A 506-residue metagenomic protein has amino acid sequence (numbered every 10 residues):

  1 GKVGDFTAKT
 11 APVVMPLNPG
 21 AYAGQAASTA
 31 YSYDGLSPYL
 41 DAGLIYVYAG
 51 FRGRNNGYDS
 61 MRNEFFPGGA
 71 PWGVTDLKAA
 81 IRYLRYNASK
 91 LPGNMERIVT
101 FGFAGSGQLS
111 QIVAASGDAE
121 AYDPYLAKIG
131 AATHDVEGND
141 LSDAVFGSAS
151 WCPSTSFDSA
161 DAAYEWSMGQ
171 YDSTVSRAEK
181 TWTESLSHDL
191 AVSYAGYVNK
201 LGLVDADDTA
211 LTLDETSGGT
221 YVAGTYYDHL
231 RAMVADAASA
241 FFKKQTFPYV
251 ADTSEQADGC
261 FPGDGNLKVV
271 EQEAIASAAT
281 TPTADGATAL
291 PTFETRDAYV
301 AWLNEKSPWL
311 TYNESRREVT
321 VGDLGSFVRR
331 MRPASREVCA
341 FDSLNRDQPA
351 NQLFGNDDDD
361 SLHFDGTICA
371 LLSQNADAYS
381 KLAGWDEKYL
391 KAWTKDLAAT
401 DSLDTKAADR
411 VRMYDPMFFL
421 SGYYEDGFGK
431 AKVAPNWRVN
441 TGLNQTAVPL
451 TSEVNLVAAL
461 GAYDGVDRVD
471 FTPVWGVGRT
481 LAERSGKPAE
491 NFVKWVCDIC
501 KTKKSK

Functional and structural regions predicted by a protein language model:
K2-A27, V99, N436-N440: Short beta-strand element of the alpha/beta-hydrolase
K9-V13, A42-V47, N94-I98, G107 (+3 more regions): Loop/turn elements at helix/coil->beta-strand transitions in domains of secreted/extracellular proteins
P16-V74, S116, G476-L481, K487: Cap/lid segment of the alpha/beta-hydrolase catalytic domain
Q25-A30, G57-R62, G93-E96, S110-A114 (+5 more regions): Short, solvent-exposed loop/turn and secondary-structure capping segments
S60, A160-Y164, D207-R296, V300-K306 (+3 more regions): C-terminal catalytic histidine-bearing segment of alpha/beta-hydrolase fold enzymes
F66-K90, E490-K494: Alpha/beta-hydrolase active-site loop
Y86-Y171: Primarily recognizes the serine-hydrolase "nucleophile elbow" in alpha/beta-hydrolase and SGNH/GDSL folds
Y221-M417, S421-E425: Long, low-complexity, polar/charged, intrinsically disordered or flexibly structured peripheral segments
